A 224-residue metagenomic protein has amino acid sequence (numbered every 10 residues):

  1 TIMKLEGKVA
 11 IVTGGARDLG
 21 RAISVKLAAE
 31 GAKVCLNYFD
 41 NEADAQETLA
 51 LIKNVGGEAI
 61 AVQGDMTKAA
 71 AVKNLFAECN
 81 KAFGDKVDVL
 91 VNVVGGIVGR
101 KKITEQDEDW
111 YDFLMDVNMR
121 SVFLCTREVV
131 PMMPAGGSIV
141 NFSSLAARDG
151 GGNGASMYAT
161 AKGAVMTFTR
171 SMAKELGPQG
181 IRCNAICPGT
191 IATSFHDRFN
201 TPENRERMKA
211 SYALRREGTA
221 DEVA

Functional and structural regions predicted by a protein language model:
V9, A16-R17: Conserved glycine-rich cofactor-binding loop
E30-E47: Conserved glycine-rich Rossmann-like NAD(P)H-binding loop of the short-chain dehydrogenase/reductase
K73, G96-D112, P131, N153-M157 (+1 more regions): Conserved mid-core segment of classical short-chain dehydrogenase/reductases
D88, T104-F123, V140, V165 (+2 more regions): Catalytic Tyr-X3-Lys loop
T126, A161, T169: Active-site helix of classical SDR
P131, K174-P178: Alpha-helical segment proximal to the catalytic Tyr-Lys
S144: Residue(s) in the substrate-gating loop at a strand-loop-helix junction that position the organic substrate next
Y212-V223: A conserved structural motif in NAD(P)-dependent oxidoreductases
